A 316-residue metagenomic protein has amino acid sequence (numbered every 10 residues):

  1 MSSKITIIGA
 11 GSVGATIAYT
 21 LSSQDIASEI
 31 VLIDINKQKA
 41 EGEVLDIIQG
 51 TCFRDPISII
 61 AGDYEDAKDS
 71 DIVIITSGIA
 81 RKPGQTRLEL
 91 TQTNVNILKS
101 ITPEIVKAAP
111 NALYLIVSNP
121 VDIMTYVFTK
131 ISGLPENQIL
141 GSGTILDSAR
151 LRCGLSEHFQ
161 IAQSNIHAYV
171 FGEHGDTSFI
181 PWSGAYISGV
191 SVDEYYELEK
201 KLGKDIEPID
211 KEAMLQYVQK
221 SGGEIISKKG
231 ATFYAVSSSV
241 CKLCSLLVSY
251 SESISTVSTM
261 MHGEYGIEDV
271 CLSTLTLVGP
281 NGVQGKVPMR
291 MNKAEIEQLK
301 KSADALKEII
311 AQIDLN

Functional and structural regions predicted by a protein language model:
S2-I5: Extreme N-terminal starter segment of soluble prokaryotic enzymes
A10-G11: Glycine-rich Rossmann-fold phosphate-binding loop(s) that bind the pyrophosphate of adenine dinucleotide cofactors
G14-A15: N-terminal Rossmann-fold NAD(P) dinucleotide-binding loop
S23-E29, G133-P135: Conserved S-adenosyl-L-methionine
E29, I33-D71, Q85, E308-Q312: Conserved N-terminal Rossmann-fold NAD(P) cofactor-binding segment
C52-A112: Rossmann-like NAD(P)-binding element
T86-C153: Rossmann-like NAD(P)(H) cofactor-binding subdomain of soluble oxidoreductases
S132-Q138, S148-N316: C-terminal substrate-binding/catalytic lobe of Rossmann-fold NAD(P)-dependent dehydrogenases
